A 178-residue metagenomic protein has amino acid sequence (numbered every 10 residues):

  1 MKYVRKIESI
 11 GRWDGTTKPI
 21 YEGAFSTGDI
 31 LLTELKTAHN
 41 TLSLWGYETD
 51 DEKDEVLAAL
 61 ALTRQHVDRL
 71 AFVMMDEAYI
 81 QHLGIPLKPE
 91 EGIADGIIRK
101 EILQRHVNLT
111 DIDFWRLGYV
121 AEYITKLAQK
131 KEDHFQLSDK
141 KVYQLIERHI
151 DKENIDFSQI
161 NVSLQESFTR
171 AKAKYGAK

Functional and structural regions predicted by a protein language model:
M1-L42, G176: ADP-ribose/NAD+-binding catalytic cleft of ART/PARP-like enzymes
E34-N40, E48-K178: Conserved NAD+-utilizing ADP-ribose enzyme module
W45: Short, surface-exposed polybasic-aromatic patches that bind anionic ligands, especially phosphate groups
